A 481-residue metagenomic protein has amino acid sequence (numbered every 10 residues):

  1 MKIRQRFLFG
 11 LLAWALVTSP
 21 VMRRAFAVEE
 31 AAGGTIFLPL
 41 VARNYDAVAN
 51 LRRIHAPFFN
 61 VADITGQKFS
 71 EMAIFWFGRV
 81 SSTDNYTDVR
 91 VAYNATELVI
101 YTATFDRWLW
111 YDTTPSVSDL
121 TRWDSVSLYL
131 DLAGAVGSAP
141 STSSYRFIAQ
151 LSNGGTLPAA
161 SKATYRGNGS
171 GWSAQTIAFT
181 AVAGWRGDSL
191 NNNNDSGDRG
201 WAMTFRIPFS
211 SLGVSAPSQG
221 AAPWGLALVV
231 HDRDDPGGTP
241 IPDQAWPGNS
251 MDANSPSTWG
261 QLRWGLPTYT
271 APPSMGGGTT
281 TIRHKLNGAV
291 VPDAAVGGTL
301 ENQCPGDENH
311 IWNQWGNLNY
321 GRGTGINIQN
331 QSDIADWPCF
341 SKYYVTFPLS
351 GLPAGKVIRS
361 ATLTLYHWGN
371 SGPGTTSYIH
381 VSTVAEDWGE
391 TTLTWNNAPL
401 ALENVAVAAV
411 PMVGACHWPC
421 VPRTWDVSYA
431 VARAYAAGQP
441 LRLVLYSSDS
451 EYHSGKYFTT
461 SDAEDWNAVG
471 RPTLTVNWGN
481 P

Functional and structural regions predicted by a protein language model:
V17-A25: C-terminal segment of classical bacterial N-terminal signal peptides
G34-S274, E390, T475-N477: Structural preference for beta-rich elements and adjacent junctions enriched in aromatics
E71-F77, T270-S350, G389, S447-Y457 (+1 more regions): Flexible, small-residue-rich N-terminal segments that precede or flank a structured functional core
Y93-V99, C339-K342, L352-L363: Extended extracellular/luminal ectodomain segments enriched in beta-structured repeat modules
W108-W110, S118-D119, V136, W337 (+2 more regions): Extended, low-complexity, turn-rich repeat/linker tracts enriched in Gly/Pro/Ser/Thr and Asp/Glu that occur
W172-S189, G369-L441: Beta-strand-rich interaction/scaffold domains
A202-P208, G220-V229, Y320-N330, N397-W478: Cysteine-clustered segments with highest specificity for TGF-beta superfamily mature ligands
F347, V357-N370, L474: A short beta-strand element within beta-rich, extracytoplasmic domains of secreted/secretory-pathway proteins
